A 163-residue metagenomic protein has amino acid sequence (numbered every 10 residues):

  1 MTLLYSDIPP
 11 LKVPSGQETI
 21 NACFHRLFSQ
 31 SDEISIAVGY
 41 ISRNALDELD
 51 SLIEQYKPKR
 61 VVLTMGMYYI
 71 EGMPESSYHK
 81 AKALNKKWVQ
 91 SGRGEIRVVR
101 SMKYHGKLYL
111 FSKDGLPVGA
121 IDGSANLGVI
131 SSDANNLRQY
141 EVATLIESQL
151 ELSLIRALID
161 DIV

Functional and structural regions predicted by a protein language model:
M1-S15, D32-Y40: Acidic/glycine-enriched edge-of-secondary-structure segments
G16-F24: A short, well-structured juxtamembrane/interface segment
T19, S42, M102-Y104: Short acidic loop-to-helix transition motifs that present clustered carboxylates
R26-E95: Primarily the HKD phosphodiesterase
M65-G72, M102, N126, S148-L150: Short beta-alpha junction loops
R97-R100: Short Gly/Pro-enriched turn/cap motifs at secondary-structure boundaries
H105-S112, V142-L145: Short beta-strand scaffold segments in enzyme catalytic cores
L116-V163: Signature of lipid phosphatidyltransferase scaffolds
